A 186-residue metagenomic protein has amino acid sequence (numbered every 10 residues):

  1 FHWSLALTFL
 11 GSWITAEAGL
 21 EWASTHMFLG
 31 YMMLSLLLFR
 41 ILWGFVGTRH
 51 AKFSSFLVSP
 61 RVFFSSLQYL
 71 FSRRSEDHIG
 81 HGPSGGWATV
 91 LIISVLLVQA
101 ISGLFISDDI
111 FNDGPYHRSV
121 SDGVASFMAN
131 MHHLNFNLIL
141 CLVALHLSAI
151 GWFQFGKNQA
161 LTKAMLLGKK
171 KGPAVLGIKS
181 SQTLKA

Functional and structural regions predicted by a protein language model:
F1-A186: Membrane-embedded alpha-helical bundles that constitute the cytochrome b-like, heme-associated redox core of multi-pass
